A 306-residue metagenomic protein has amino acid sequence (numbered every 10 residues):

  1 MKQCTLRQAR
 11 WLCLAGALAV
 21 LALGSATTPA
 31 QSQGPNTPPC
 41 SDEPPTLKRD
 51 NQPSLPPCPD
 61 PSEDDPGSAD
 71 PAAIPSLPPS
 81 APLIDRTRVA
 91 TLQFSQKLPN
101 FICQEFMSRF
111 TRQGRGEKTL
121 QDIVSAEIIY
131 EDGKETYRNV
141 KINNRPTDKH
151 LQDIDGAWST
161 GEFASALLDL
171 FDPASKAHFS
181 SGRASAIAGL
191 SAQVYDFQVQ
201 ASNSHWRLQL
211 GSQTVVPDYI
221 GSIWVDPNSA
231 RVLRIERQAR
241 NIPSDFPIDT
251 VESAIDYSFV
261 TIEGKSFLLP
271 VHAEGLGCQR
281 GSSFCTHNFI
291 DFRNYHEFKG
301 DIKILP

Functional and structural regions predicted by a protein language model:
M1-A9: N-terminal secretory signal peptides that target proteins for export/translocation
C13-G24: Bacterial N-terminal signal peptides
A22-N36: Signal peptide processing junction and immediate N-terminal pro/mature segment of secreted/exported proteins
Q33-I220, P227-L233, Q238-E252, D256-P306: Structured extracytoplasmic
